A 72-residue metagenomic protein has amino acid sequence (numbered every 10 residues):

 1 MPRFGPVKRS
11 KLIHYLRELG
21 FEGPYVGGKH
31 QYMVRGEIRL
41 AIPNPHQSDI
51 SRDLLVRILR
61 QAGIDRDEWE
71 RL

Functional and structural regions predicted by a protein language model:
M1-L72: Basic nucleic-acid-binding interfaces
